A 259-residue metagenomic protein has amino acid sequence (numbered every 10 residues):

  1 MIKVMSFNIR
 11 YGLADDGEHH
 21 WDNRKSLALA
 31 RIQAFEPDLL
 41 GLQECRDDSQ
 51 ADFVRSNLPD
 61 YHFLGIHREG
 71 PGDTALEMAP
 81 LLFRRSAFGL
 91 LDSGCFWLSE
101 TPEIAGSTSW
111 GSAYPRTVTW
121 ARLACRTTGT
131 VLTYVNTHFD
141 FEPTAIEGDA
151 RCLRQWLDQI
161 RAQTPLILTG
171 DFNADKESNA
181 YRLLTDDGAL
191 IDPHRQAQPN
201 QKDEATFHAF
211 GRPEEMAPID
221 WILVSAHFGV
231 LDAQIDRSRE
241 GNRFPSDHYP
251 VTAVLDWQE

Functional and structural regions predicted by a protein language model:
M1-A14, L91-F96, W120-R122, T130-D140: Active-site-proximal beta-strand elements of phosphoester/diester hydrolases
M1-N57, R68-L76, L132, R151-C152 (+1 more regions): N-terminal, active-site-proximal structural segment of metallo-dependent hydrolase catalytic domains
F7-I9, E44-C45, T137-F139, D171-F172 (+1 more regions): Active-site metal-binding loops of divalent metal-dependent hydrolases
Y11-A14, R46-Q50, F141-A145, N173-Y181 (+2 more regions): Active-site environment of divalent metal-dependent phosphoester hydrolases
L13-G17, L98-W110, N136-T144: Surface-exposed cleft-lining segments at the edges of enzyme active sites
L39-V131, D232-I235: Structured beta-strand-rich core segments of catalytic domains in phosphoester-bond hydrolases
A87, Q155-I167, N173-E259: Metal-dependent phosphoester-hydrolase catalytic domains
P115-T137, A145-F172, E177, Y181-L184: His/acidic metal-ligating clusters that form di-metal
